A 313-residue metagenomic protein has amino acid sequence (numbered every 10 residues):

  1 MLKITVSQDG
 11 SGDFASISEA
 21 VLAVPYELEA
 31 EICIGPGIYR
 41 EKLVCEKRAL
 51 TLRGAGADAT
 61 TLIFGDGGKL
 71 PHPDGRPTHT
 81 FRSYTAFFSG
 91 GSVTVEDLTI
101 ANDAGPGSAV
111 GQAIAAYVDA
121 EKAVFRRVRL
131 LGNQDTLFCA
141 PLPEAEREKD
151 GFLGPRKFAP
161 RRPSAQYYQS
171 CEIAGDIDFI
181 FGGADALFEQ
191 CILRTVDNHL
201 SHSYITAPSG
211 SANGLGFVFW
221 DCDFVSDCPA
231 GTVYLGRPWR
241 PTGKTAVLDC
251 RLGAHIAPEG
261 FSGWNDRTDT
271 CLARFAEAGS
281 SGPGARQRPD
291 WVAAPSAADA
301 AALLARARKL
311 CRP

Functional and structural regions predicted by a protein language model:
L2-P313: Sequence-level preference for short, compositionally simple segments enriched in small aliphatic or small polar residues
